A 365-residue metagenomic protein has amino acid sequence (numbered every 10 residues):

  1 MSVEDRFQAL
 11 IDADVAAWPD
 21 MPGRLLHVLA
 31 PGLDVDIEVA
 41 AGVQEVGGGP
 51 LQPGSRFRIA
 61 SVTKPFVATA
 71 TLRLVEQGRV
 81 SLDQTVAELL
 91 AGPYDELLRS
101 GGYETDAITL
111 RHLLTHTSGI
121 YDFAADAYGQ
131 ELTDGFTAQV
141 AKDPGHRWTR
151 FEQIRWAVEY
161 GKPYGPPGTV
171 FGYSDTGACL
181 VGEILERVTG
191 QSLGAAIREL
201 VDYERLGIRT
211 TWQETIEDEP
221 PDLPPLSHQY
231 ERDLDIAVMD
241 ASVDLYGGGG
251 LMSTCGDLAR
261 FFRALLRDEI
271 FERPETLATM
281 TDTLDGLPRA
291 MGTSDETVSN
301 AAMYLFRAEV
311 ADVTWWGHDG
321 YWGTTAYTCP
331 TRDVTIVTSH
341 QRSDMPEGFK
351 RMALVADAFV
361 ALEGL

Functional and structural regions predicted by a protein language model:
S2-V43, T63, E88, T169 (+4 more regions): Catalytic loop of the DD-peptidase/beta-lactamase superfamily, centered on the K-T-G motif and neighboring
R6, P53, S61, L74-A125 (+3 more regions): Active-site helix/loop module of the DD-peptidase/beta-lactamase fold, centered on the serine-lysine SxxK catalytic
L26, V35-V39, G129-P166, Q191-T211: Short, charged, amphipathic alpha-helices and their helix-cap/turn boundaries
V46, F151-P163, Y230-S242: The feature captures the short pre-catalytic strand/loop hairpin that immediately precedes and shapes the active-site
L51-G54, G161-P167, A178, V238-G247: Flexible glycine/proline-enriched surface loops and loop-helix/loop-strand junctions
F57-A60, F171: Catalytic tyrosine of NAD(P)H-dependent dehydrogenase/reductases that use a Tyr as the general acid/base
V62-A68, A107-L110, Y173-A178, C255-L258: Short alpha-helical patches at coil-to-helix transitions and adjacent helical residues in well-structured domains
R99-A107, T169-S174, G250-L251: A glycine-rich, coil/turn loop motif that links secondary-structure elements
